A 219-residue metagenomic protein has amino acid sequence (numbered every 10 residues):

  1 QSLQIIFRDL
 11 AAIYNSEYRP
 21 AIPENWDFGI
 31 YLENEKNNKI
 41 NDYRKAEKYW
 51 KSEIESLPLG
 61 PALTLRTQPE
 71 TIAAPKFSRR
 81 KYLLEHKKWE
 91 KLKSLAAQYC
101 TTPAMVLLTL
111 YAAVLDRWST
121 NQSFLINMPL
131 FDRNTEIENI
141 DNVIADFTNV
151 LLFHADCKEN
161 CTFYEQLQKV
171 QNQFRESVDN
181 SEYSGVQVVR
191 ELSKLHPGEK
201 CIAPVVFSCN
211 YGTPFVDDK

Functional and structural regions predicted by a protein language model:
Q1-I13, T101-V106: Histidine-centered acyl-transfer/condensation active-site motif and its immediate structural neighborhood
R8-S16, W26-S78, C161, N172 (+3 more regions): Short amphipathic alpha-helices and their capping loops
D9-E17, A113-W118, H154, E191: Active-site catalytic microenvironments for nucleophilic, acid-base chemistry
Y18-W26, F124-L125: Short, glycine/acidic-rich hinge or "gate" loops at secondary-structure transitions that mediate conformational
N37-E47, L95-L108, W118-K219: His-Asp-centered acyl/peptidyl-transfer active-site segments
I54-G60, T71-A74, L84, L95-A97 (+1 more regions): Soluble acyl-CoA-dependent acyltransferase catalytic core bearing the H(X)4D motif
P75-W89: DNA breakage-rejoining catalytic core of tyrosine-based enzymes
L92: Aromatic/hydrophobic pocket-lining residues that form π-stacking "cages" and hydrophobic walls in ligand
